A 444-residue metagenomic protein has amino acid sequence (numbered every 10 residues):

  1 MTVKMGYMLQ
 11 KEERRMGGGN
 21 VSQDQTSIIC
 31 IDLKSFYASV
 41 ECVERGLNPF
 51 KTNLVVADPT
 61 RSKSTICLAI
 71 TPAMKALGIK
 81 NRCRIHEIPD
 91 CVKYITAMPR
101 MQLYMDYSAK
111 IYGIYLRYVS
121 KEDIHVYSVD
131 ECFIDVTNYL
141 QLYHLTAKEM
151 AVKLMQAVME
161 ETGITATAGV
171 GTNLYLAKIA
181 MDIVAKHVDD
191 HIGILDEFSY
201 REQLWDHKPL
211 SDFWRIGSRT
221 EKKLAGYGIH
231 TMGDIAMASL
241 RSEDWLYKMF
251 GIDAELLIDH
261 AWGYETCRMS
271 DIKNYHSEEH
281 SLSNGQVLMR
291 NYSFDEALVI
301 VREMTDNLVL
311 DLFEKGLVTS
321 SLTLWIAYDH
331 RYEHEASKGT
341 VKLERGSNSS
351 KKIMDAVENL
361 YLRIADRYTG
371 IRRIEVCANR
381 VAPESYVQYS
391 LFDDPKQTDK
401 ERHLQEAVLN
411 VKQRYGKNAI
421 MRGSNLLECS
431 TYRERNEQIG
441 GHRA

Functional and structural regions predicted by a protein language model:
T2-V129, F133, D259-A261: Residues that scaffold, gate, or flank divalent-cation-dependent active/transport sites
M5, V40, K338-G339, L343-A444: Acidic, metal-coordinating catalytic segment for phosphate/diphosphate chemistry, firing primarily on the Nudix
C30, D212, K222-Y368: DNA-contacting surface of Y-family translesion DNA polymerases
V40-C42, I66-A69, L176-V184, Y247 (+2 more regions): Short acidic, glycine/serine/threonine-rich loops at helix termini
Y127-E131, G171-L174, L317-S321, T369-R373: Short Gly/Ser/Thr- and Asp/Glu-enriched loop/turn motifs at secondary-structure junctions
I134-M155, G228: Catalytic palm subdomain of template-directed nucleic-acid polymerases, centered on the conserved carboxylate motif
M150-K208: Long, highly charged, low-complexity intrinsically disordered interaction regions that mediate electrostatic DNA/RNA
